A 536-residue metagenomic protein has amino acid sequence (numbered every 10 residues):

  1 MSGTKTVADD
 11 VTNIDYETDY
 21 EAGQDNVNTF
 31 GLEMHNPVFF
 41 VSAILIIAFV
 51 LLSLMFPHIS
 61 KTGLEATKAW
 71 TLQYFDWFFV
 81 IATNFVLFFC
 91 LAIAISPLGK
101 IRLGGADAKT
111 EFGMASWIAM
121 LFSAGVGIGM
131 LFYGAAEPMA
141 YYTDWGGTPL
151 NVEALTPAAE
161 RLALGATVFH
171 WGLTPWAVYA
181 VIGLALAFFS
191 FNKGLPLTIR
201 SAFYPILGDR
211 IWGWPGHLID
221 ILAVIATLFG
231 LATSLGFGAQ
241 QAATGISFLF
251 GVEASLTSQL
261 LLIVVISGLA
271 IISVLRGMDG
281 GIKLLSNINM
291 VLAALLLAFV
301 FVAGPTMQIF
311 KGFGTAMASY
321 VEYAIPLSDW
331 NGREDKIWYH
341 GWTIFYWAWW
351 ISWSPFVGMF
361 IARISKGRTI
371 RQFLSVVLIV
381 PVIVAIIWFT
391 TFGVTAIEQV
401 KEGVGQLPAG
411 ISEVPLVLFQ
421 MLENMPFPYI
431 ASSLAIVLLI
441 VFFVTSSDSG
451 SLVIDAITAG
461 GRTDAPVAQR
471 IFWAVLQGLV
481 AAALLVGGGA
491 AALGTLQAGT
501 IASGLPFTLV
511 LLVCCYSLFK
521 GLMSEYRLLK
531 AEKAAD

Functional and structural regions predicted by a protein language model:
S2-L155, A159, L275, A298 (+2 more regions): N-terminal alpha-helical transmembrane segments of multi-pass membrane transport and channel/translocase proteins
D10-T12, F30-F40, I44-L54, L87-C90 (+9 more regions): Helix-loop-helix module between adjacent transmembrane segments
Y20-T29, T62-K68, S96-M114, M139-G165 (+6 more regions): Flexible loop linkers connecting adjacent transmembrane helices in multi-pass alpha-helical membrane transporters
N26-G31, F56-T71, C90-E111, A163-H170 (+7 more regions): Membrane-water interface regions at transmembrane-helix termini and the short interhelical loops of multi-pass membrane
T29-P37, L72-D76, A106-A124, A163-L173 (+5 more regions): Transmembrane-helix boundary/entry motifs in multi-pass membrane transporters
P37-I44, W70-L87, I118, M130 (+3 more regions): Extracellular loop-to-transmembrane helix junctions
L45, F78-I95, A293-G304, V384-V394 (+3 more regions): Hydrophobic alpha-helical segments of multi-pass membrane transport proteins
I211, P215-R368, S375, V380-S432 (+2 more regions): Membrane-embedded translocation segments of transport machinery
